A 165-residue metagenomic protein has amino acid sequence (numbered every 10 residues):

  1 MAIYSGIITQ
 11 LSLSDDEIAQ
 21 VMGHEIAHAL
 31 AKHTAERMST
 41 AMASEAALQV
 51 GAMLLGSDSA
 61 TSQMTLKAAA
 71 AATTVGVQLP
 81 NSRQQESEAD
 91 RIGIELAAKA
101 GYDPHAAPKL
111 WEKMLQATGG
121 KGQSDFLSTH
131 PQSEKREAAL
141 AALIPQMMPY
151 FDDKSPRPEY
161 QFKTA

Functional and structural regions predicted by a protein language model:
M1-A165: A Zn2+-metalloprotease active-site environment signal
